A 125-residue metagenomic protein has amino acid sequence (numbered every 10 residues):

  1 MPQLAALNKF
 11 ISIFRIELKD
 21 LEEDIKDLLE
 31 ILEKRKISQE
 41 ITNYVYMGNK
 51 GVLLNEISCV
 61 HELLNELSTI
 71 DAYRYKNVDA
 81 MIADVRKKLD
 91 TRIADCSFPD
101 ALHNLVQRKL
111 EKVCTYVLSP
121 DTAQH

Functional and structural regions predicted by a protein language model:
Q3-D20: Short, charge/polar-rich alpha-helical segments
E22, V52-R74, D95-C96: Amphipathic alpha-helical coiled-coil segments
D24-E33, L64: Extended amphipathic alpha-helical scaffold segments
S38-N43, C96-D100: Charged, low-complexity interaction regions
N43-L54: Short, charged, amphipathic alpha-helical segments
T69-R86, Q107-S119: Long amphipathic alpha-helical coiled-coil segments
T91-H125: Domain-scale macromolecular recognition modules
